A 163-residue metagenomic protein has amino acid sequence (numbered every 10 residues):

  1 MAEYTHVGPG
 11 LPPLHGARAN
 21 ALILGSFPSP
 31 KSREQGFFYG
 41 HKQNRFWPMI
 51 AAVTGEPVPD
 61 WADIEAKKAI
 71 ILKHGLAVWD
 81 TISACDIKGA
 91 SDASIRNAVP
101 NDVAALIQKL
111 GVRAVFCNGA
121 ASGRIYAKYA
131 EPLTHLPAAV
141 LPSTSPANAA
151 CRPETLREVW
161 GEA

Functional and structural regions predicted by a protein language model:
M1-N20, H41-K42, K88-A104, R124-A163: C-terminal capping/extension of enzyme domains
A2, V58, Q108: Structured alpha/beta reader/binder surfaces that contact nucleic acids or chromatin modification marks
N20-S26: Short, hydrophobic/glycine-enriched beta-strand segments
S26, D80-S83, S143: Short loop/turn segments at strand-loop or loop-helix junctions that form parts of catalytic or ligand-binding pockets
F27-P28, A121, S145: Catalytic metal-binding/acid-base residues of hydrolase active sites
K31-S94: Short, surface-exposed acidic-centric catalytic microdomains
K73-A121: Internal catalytic-core helix/loop-beta-alpha segment that presents or stabilizes conserved functional determinants
